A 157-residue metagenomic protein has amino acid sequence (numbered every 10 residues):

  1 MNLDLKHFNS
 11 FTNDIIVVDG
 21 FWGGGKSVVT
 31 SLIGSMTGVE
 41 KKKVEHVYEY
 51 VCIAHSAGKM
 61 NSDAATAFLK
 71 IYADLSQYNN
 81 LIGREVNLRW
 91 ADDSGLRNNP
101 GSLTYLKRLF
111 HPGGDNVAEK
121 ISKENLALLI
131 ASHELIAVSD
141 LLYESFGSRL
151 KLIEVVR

Functional and structural regions predicted by a protein language model:
M1-N9: Pre-Walker A adenine-sensing motif
T12-I15, N125: Pre-Walker A (Motif I) flank of P-loop NTPase domains
V18: Hydrophobic anchor at the beta1->P-loop junction of P-loop NTPases
W22, S132-A137: Short beta->alpha connector loops
G24-E40: A conserved segment at the C-terminal end of the G1
V28, V138-S145: A short acidic, amphipathic alpha-helical/loop segment
E45-I130: PAPS-dependent sulfation machinery
A131-E134, S145-R157: Conserved phosphate-donor/acceptor-positioning beta-strand/loop module used by diverse small-molecule
